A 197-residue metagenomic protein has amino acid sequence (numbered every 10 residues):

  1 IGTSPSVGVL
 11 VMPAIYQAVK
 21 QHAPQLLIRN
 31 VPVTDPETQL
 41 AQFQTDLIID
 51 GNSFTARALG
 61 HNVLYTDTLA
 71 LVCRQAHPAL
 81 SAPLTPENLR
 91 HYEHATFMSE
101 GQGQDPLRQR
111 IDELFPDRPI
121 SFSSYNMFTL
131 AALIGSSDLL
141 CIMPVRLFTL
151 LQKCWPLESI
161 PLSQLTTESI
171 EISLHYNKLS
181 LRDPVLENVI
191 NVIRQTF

Functional and structural regions predicted by a protein language model:
I1-G2, I48, V72, A95 (+2 more regions): Short, well-ordered beta-strand segments
I1-T55: Central regulatory/effector-binding core of bacterial HTH transcription factors
L10, A79, L84-P86, E93-F115 (+3 more regions): Secondary-structure junction motif
V11, P86, E158-F197: A late-sequence structural motif
Q21-R29, D112-F122: A local structural motif
T34-T45, E87, M127-D138: Short helices/loops that flank or line small-molecule/ion binding pockets
A56-M98: Flexible hinge/capping segments at coil-to-helix
R57-N62, D67, F128-K178: Beta-alpha-beta core module
